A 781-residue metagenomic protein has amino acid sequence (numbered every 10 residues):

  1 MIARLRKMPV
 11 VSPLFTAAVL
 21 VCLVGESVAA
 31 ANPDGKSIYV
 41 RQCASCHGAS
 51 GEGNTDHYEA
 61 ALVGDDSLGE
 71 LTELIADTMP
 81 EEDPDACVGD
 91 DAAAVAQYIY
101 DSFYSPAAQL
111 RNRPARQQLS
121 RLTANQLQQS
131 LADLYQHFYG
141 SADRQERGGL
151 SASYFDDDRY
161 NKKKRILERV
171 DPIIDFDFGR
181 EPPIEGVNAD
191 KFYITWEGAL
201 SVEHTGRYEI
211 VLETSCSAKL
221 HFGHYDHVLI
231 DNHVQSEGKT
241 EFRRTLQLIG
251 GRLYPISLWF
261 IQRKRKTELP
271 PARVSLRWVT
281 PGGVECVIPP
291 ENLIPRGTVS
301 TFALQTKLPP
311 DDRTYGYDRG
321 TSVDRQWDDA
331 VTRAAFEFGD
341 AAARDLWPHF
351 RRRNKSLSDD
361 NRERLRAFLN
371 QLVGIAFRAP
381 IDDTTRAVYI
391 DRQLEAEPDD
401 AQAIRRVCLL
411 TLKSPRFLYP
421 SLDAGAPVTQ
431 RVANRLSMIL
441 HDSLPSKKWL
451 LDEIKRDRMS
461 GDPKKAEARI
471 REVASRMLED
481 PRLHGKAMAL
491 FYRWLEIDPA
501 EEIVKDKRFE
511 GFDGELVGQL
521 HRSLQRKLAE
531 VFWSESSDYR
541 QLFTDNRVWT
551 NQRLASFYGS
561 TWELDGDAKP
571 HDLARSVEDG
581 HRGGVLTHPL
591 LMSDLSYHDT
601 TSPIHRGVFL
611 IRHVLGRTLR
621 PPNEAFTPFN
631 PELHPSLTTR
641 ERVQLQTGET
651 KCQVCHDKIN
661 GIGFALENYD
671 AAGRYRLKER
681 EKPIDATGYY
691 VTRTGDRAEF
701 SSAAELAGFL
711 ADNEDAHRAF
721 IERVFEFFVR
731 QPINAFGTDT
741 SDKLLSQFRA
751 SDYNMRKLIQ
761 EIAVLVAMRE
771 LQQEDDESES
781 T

Functional and structural regions predicted by a protein language model:
L23-I38, D83, A115-S120, N630-Q646: Electrostatic cytochrome c docking/interface patches
A31-A49, D91, V95, L131 (+3 more regions): Sequence/structural segment immediately N-terminal to covalent heme-attachment motifs in c-type and related
K36, G48-E81, G663-R680: Gly/Gly-Pro-rich "capping" loops immediately C-terminal to redox-active cysteine motifs in periplasmic/lumenal
V40, C87-Q145, V764-T781: Flexible coil segments in periplasmic/lumen-exposed cytochrome c-class electron-transfer proteins
C46-E52, Y100-Y104, V654-N660: Detector for the c-type heme attachment site
N54-Q117, V729-I733: Axial heme c-ligation environment in periplasmic c-type cytochrome domains
Y135-Q136, R144, V299-E726, T738-S751 (+2 more regions): Active-site substrate-binding loop specific to GH73 endo-beta-N-acetylglucosaminidase modules in bacterial autolysins
S141-Y315: Acidic/polar, compositionally biased interaction segments
